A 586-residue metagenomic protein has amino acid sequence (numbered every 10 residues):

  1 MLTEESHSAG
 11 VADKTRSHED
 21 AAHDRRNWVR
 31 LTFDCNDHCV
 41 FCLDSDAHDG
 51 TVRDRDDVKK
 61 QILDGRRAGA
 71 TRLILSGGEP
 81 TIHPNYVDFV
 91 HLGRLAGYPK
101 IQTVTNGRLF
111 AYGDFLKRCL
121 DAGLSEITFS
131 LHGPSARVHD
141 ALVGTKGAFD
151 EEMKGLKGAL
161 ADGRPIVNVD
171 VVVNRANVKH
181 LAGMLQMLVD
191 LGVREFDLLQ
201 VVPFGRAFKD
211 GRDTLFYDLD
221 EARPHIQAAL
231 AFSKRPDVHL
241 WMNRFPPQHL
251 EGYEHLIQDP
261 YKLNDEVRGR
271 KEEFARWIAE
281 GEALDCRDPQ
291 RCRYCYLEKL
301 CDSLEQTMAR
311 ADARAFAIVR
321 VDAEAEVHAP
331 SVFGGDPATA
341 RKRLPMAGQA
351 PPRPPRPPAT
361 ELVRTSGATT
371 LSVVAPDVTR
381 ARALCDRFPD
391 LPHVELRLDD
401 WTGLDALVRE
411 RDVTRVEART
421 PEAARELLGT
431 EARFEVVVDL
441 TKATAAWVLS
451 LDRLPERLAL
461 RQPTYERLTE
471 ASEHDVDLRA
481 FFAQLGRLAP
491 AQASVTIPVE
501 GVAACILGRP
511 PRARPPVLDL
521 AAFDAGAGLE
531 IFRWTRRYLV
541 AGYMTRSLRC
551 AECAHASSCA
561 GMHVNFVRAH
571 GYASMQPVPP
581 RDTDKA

Functional and structural regions predicted by a protein language model:
L2-D13, S17, Y253-H255, P260-R341 (+1 more regions): Flexible mid-to-C-terminal extensions adjoining Fe-S/redox cofactors in radical SAM and related proteins
L2-T105, L109-A122, I318-L396, T402-A406: Conserved alpha-helical substructure of the radical SAM core
D44-V52, A141-G147, R212-Y217, H474: Short glycine-enriched, charge-decorated loop/helix-capping segments at active-site entrances that position
K59-I74, H83-Q200, T369-V374, V378-R467: Radical SAM/AdoMet-radical enzyme domain recognition
F89-Y98, K154-D162, A222-R235, Q484-Q492: Alpha-helix-loop-beta-strand connector modules within alpha/beta enzyme cores
V90-G93, L131, K179-R194, L250-R270 (+3 more regions): Short, electropositive alpha-helical surface patch
E195-L219, L240-Y261, L458-V476, P498-G528: Flexible glycine/acidic-rich beta-alpha junction loops that bind and position SAM and/or redox cofactors in anaerobic
D218-A229, R353-T360, P421, T441-S450 (+1 more regions): Well-ordered, non-membrane alpha-helical segments in soluble/globular domains
